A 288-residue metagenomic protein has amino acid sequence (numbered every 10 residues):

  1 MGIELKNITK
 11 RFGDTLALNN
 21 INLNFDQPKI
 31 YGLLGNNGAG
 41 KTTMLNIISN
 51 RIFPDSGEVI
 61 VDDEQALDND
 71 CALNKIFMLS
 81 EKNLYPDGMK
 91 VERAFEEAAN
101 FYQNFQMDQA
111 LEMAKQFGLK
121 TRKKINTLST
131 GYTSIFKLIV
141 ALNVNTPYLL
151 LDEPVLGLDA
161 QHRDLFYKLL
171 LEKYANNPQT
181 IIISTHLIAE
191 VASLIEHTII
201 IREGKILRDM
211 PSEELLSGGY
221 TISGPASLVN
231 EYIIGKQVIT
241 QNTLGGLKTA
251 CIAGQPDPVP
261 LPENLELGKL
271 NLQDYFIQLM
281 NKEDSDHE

Functional and structural regions predicted by a protein language model:
I3, L18-N20: Conserved structural motif at the start of ABC-family nucleotide-binding domains
F25, G40, G57-C71: Conserved ABC transporter NBD signature motif
Y31-N36: The feature captures the beta-strand-to-loop junction immediately N-terminal to the Walker
S49: Helix-to-loop junction immediately C-terminal to a conserved catalytic motif
C71, M78-K137: ABC-family P-loop ATPase nucleotide-binding domains
L149-E153, L158: Catalytic Walker B motif of ABC-type/P-loop ATPase nucleotide-binding domains
T240-E288: C-terminal coupling/interaction segments
